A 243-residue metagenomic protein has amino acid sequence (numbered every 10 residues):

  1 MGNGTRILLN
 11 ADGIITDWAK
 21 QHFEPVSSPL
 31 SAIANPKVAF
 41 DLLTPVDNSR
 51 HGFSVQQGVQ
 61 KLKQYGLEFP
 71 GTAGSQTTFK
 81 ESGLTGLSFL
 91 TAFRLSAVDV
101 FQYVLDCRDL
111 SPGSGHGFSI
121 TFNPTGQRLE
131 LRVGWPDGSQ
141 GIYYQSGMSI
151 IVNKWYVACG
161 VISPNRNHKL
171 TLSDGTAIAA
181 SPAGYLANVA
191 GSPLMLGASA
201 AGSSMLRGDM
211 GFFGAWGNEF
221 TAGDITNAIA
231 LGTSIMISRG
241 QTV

Functional and structural regions predicted by a protein language model:
M1-A73, A177, F212, I225-V243: Extracytoplasmic low-complexity segments
D41-N48, L95-D99, L110-S111, W135-G138 (+4 more regions): Acidic glycine-/aspartate-rich tracts in secreted/extracellular proteins
S49-R50, E68-E130, G217-T226: Extracellular glycan-recognition modules
T77-K80, Q145-S149, P182-Y185: Beta-strand-rich interaction surfaces with strong enrichment in secreted/lumenal proteins
T91, N153-I162, L170: Short tryptophan-centered beta-strand motifs in secreted/extracellular beta-sheet-rich domains of glycan-recognition
R132-V157: Short, aromatic/His-centered strand-loop micro-motif at the edge of beta-sheets
L172-P193: Short, solvent-exposed beta-strand-to-loop segments that form ligand-recognition rims of beta-rich domains
A190-G211, F220: Extracellular glycan-interaction patches encoded by glycine-rich segments
